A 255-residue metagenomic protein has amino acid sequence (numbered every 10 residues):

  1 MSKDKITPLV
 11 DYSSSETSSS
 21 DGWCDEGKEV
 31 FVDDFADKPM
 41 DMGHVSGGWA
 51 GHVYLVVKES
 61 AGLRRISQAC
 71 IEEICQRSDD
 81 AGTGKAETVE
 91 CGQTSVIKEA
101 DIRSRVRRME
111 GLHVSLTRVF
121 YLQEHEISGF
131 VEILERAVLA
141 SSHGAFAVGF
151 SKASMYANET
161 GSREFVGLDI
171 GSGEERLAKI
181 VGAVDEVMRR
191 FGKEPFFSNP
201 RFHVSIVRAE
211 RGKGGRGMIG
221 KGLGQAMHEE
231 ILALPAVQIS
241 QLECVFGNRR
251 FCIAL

Functional and structural regions predicted by a protein language model:
S2-L255: Histidine-dependent nucleotide/RNA phosphoesterase domain, centered on the 2H-phosphoesterase fold with its duplicated
